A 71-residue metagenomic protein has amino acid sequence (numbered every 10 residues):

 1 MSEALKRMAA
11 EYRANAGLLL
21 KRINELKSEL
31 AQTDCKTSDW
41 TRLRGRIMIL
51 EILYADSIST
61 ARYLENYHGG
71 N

Functional and structural regions predicted by a protein language model:
M1-K21, R44: Short, charge/polar-rich alpha-helical segments
A16-L19, I23, R46-G70: Amphipathic alpha-helical coiled-coil segments
L30-T41: Charged, low-complexity interaction regions
